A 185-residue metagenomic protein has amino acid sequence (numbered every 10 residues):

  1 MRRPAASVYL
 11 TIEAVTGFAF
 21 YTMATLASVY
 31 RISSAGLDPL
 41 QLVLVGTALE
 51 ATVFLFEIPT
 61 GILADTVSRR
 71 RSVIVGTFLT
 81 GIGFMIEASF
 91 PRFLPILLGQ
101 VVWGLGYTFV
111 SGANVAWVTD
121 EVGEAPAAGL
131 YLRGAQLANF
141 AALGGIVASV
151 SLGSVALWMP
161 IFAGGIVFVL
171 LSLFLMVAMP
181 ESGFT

Functional and structural regions predicted by a protein language model:
M1-F54: Helix-loop boundary and gating motifs at the non-cytosolic
P4-A6, A88-Q100: Helix-loop junctions at membrane interfaces in 12-TM secondary transporters
S33, L143-A163: Transmembrane alpha-helix termini and helix-breaking/packing motifs in multi-pass membrane transporters
E50-I58, A142-L143: Residue-level signature of mid-helix packing/kink "hotspots" within the transmembrane helices of 12-pass Major
F78-P91: C-terminal ends and interior cores of transmembrane alpha-helices in multi-pass membrane transporters/permeases
V101-N139: Cytoplasmic helix-loop-helix junction between adjacent transmembrane helices in 12-TM secondary transporters
G164, S172-T185: Helix-loop junctions on the cytosolic side of multi-pass membrane transporters, especially the intracellular loop
